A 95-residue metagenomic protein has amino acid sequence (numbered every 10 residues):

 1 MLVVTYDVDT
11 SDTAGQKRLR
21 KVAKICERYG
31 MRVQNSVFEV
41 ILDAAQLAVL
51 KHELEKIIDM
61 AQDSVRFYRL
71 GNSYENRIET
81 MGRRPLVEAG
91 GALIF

Functional and structural regions predicted by a protein language model:
M1-V37, I41, A45-Q46: Extended, hydrophobic alpha-helical segments
A14, A48-L50, R77: Short acidic, gly/pro-rich beta-turn/loop elements at beta-sheet edges and active-site/ligand-binding grooves
K24-E27, K51-K56, E79-G82: Intrinsically disordered, low-complexity boundary segments flanking structured domains
Q34-S64, R69-G71: Short, intrinsically disordered low-complexity segments
I58-F95: C-terminal structural segments of small proteins and small subunits
